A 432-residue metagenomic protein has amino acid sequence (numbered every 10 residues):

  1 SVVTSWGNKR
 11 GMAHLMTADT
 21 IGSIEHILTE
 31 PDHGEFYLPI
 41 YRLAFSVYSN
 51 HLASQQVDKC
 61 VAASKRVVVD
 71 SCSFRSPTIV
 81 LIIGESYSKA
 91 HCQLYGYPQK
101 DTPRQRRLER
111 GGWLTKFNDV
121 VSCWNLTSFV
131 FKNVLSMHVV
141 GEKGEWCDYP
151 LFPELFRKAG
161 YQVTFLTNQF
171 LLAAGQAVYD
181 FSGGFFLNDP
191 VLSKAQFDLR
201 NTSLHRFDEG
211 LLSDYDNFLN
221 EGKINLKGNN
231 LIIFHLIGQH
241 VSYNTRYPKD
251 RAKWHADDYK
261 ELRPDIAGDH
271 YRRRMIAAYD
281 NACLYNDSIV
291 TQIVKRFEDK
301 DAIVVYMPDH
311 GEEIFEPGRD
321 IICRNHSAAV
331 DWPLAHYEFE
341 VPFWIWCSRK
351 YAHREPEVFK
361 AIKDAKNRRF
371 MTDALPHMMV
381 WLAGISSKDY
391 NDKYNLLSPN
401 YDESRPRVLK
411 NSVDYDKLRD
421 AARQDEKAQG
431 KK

Functional and structural regions predicted by a protein language model:
V3-R263, E340, M371-P399: Active-site-proximal alpha/beta segments of enzymes that process anionic O-linked groups
K65-V68, S213-N220, K260-Y306, V330 (+3 more regions): A long, amphipathic alpha-helix that forms part of the scaffold/cap immediately adjacent to metal-dependent active
V80, A282-R324, P376-V380: Metal-dependent active-site segment of extracytoplasmic phospho-/sulfohydrolases and closely related
G96-D101, M307-E355, D392, L397: Histidine-centered active-site microenvironments of extracellular/periplasmic hydrolases and transferases
N133-V134, K194-F197, P264-M275, R354-A361: Short glycine/proline-rich turn/loop motifs
K143-P150, R273-Y285, A328-V341, A352-M379 (+1 more regions): A short beta-strand-to-alpha-helix junction
D180-F181, V304-D309, I314, D364-F370 (+1 more regions): C-terminal/domain-terminus segments
H377, S387-K432: Phosphate/adenylate-binding glycine loop and adjacent helical scaffold
